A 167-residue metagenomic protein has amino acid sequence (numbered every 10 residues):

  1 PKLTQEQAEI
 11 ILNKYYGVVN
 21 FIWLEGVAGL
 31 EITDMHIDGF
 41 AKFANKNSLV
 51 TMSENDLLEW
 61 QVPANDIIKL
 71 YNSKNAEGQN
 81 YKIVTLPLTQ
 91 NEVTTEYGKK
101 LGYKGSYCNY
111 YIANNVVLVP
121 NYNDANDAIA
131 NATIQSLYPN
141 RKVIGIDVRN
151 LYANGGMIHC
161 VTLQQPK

Functional and structural regions predicted by a protein language model:
P1-K167: Histidine/cysteine-enriched polar flanking segments
